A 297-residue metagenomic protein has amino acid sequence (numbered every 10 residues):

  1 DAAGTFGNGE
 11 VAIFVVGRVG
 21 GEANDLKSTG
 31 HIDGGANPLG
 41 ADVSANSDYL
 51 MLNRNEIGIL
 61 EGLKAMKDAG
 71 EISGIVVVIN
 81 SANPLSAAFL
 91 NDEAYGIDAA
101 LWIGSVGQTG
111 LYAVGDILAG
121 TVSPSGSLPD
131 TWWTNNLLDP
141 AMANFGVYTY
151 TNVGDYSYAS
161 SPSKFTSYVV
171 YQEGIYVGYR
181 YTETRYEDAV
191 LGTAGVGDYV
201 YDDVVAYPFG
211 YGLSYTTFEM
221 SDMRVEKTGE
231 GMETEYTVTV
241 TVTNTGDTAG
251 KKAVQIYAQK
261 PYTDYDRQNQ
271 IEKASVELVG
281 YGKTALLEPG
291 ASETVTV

Functional and structural regions predicted by a protein language model:
D1-V297: C-terminal non-catalytic regions of proteins with extracellular/luminal or membrane-system context
